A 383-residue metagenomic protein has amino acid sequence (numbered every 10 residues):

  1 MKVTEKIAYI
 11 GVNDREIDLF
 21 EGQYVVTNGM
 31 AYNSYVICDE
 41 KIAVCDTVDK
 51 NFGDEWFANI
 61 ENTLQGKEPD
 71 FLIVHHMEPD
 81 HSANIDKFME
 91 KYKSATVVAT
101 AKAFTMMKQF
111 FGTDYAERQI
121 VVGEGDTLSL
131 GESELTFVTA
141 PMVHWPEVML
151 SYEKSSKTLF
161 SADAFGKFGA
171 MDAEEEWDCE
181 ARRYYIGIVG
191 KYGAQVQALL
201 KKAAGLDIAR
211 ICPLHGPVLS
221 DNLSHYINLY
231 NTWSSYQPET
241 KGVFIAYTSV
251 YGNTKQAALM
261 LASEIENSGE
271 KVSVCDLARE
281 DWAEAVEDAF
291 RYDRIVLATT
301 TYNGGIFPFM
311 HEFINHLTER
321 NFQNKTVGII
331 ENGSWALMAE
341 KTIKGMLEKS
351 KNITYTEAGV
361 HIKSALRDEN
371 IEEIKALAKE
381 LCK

Functional and structural regions predicted by a protein language model:
K2-E5, A99-V148, Y192-L200: Metallo-beta-lactamase
K2-E61, L150-E153, K157-S161, T254: Conserved beta-strand hairpin/beta-sheet module of binuclear metal-dependent hydrolase folds, prominently
K41-A43, F71, S133, K157-F160 (+3 more regions): Structural motif
C45-T47, P69-M77, V97-T100, L159-D163 (+1 more regions): Active-site neighborhood of phospho(di)ester-bond hydrolases with catalytic His/Asp-centered motifs
N51-V98: Active-site metal-binding motif and surrounding structural segment of the metallo-beta-lactamase
H144, V148, A164-K191, S234-E239: Active-site-proximal loop/helix segment associated with metal-binding centers of metalloenzymes
M171-I211, H215-V218, M260-L277, A285-K383: FMN-binding flavodoxin-like domain, especially the glycine-rich phosphate-binding loop
A246-S268: Short, charged N-terminal beta->alpha structural module
